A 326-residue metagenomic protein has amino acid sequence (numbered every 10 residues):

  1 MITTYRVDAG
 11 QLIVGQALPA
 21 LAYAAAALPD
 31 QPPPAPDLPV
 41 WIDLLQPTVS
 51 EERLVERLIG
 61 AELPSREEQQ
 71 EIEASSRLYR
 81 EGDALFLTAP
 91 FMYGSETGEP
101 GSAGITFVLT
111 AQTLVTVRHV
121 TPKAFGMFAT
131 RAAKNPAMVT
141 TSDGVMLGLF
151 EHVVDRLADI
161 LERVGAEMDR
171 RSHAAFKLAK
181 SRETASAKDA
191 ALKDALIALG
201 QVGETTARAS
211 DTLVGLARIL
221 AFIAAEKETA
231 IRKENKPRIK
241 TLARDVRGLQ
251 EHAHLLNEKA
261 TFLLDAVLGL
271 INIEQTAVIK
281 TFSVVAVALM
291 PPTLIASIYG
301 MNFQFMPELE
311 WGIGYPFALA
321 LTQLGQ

Functional and structural regions predicted by a protein language model:
M1-R232, R238-T241, D245-L255, A320: Peripheral, non-transmembrane regulatory/ligand-interaction domains of membrane transport proteins
R244-Q326: Hydrophobic alpha-helical transmembrane segments and their immediately adjacent juxtamembrane loops
